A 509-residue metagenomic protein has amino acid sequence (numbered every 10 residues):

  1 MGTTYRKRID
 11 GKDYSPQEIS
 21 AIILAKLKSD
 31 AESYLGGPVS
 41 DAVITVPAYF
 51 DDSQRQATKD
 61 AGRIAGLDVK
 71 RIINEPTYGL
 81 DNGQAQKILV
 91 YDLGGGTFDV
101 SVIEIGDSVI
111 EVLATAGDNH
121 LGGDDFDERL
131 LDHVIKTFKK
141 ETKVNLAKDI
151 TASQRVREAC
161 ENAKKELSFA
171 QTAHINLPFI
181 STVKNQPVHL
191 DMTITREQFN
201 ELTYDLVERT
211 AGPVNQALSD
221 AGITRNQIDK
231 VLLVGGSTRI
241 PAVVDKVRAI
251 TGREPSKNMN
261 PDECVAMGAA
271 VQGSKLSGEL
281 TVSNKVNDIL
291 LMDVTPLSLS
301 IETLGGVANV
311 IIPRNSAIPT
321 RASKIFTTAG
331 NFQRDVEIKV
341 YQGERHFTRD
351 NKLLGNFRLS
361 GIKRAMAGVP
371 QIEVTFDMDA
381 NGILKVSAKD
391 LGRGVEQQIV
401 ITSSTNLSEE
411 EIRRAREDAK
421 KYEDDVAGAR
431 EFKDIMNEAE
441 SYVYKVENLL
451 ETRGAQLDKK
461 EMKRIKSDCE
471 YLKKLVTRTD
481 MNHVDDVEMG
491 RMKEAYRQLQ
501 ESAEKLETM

Functional and structural regions predicted by a protein language model:
M1-T3, R8-I22, S29-M509: Oxyanion-binding/catalytic loops of NTP- or PPi-dependent enzymes
